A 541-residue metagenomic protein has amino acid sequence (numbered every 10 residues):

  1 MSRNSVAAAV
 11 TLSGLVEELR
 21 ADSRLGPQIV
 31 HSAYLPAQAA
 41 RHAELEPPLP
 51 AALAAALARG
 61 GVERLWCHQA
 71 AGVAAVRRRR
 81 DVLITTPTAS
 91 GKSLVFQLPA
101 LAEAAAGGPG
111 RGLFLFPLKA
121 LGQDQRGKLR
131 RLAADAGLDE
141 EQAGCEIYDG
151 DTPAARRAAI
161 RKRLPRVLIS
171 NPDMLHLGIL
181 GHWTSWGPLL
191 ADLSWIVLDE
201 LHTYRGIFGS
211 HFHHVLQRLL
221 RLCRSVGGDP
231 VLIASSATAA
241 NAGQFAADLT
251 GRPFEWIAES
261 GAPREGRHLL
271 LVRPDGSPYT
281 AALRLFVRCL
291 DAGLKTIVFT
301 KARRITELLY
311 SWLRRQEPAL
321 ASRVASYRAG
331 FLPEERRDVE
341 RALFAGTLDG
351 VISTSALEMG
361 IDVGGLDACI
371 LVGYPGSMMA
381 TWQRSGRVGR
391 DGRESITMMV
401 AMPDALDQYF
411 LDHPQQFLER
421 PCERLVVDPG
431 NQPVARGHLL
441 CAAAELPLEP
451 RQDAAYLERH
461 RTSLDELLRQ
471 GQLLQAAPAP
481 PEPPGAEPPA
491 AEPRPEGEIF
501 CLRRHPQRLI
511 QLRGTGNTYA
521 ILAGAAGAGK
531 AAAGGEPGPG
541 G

Functional and structural regions predicted by a protein language model:
N4-T11: N-terminal, positively charged, Ser/Thr/Ala/Gly-biased leader segments that form transit/presequence-like amphipathic
V10, V16-G60, R64-C67, A71-S93 (+2 more regions): Helicase motor core with emphasis on the C-terminal RecA-like subdomain
Y519, A526-G541: Beta-strand/loop-dominated core regions that host nucleotide or nucleotide-derived cofactor-binding catalytic loops
